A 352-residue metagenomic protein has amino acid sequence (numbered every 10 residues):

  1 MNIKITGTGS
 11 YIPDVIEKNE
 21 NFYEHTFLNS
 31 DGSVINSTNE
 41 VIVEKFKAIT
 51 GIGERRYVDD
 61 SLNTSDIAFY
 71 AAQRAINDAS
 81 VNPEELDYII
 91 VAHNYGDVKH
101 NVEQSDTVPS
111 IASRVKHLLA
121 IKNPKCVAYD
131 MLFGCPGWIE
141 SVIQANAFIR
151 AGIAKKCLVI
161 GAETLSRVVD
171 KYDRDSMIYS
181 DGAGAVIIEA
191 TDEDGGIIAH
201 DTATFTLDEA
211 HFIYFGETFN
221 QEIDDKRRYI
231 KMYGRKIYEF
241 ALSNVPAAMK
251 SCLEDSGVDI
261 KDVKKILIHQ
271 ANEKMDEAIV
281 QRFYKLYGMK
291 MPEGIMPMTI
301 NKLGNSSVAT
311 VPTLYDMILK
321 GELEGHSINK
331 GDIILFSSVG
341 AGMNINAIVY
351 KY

Functional and structural regions predicted by a protein language model:
M1-S61, D173-S243, A247, V339 (+1 more regions): Condensing-enzyme catalytic core mediating Claisen C-C bond formation in acyl metabolism
I5, S61-L132, C252, V258-E277: Conserved beta-ketoacyl condensing-enzyme motif
I5-G7, F46, A75, I89 (+6 more regions): Buried hydrophobic positions in well-ordered alpha/beta secondary-structure cores of metabolic enzymes
N39-S65, V98-K156, R282-T313: Conserved catalytic cysteine-centered active-site region of acyl-thioester-dependent Claisen-condensing enzymes
A79-D87, A120-V127, I149-V159, S251 (+4 more regions): Structural signature of cysteine-dependent C-C bond-forming condensing enzymes
A92-V98, L132-G137, G161-S166, A203-T204 (+2 more regions): Acidic, glycine-rich active-site loops and adjacent beta-strand->loop/helix elements that engage anionic groups
R150-A183: Flexible, glycine-rich active-site loops centered on histidine and acidic residues that chelate a metal or position
K226-I300: A contiguous, well-structured pocket-lining segment that forms one wall/lid of small-molecule binding clefts in soluble
